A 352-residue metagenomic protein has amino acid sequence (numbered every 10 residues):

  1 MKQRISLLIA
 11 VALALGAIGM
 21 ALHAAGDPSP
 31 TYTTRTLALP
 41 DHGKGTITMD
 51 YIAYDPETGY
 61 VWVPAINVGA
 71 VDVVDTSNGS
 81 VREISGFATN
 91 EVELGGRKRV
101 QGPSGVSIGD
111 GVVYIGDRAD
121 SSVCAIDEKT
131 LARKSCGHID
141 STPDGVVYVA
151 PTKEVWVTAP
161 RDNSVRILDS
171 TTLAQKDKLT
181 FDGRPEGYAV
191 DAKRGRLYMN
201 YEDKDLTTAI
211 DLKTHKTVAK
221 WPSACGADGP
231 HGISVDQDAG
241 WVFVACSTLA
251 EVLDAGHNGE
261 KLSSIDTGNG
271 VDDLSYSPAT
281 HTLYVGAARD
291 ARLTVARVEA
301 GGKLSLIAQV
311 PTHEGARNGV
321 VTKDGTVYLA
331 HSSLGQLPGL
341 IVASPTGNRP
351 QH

Functional and structural regions predicted by a protein language model:
R4, A12-H352: Predominantly soluble domains enriched in secretory-pathway, periplasmic, or organellar proteins
